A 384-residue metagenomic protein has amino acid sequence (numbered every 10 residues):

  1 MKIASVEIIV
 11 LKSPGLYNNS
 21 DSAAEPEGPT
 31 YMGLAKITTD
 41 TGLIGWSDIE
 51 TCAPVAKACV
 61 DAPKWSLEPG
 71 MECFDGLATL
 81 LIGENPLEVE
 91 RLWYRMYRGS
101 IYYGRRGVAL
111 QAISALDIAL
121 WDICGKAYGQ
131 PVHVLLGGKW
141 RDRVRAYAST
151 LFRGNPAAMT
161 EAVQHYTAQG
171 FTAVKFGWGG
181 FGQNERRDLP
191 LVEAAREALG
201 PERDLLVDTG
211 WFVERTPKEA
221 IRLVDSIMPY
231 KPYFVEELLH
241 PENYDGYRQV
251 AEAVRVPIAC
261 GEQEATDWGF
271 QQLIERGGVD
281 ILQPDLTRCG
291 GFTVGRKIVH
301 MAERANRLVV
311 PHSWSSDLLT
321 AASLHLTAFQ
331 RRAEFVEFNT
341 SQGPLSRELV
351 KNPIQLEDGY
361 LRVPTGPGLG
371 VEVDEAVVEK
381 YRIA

Functional and structural regions predicted by a protein language model:
M1-A4, I9-L11, G15, M32 (+3 more regions): Flexible C-terminal active-site loop/helix
M1-W46, E50, P54-K57, Q342-R347: Structured beta-strand/loop patches that form or line metal/cofactor-binding pockets in enzymes
I3, G42, L77, L116 (+7 more regions): Conserved, mostly hydrophobic/aromatic
T38-A127: Metal- or metallocofactor-binding catalytic centers and their adjacent structured scaffolds across diverse enzyme
S47, A146-S149, T172-F176, L205-T209 (+5 more regions): Hydrophobic faces of well-ordered beta-strands that scaffold small-molecule active sites in alpha/beta enzyme cores
V108, D117-R153: Glycine-rich, aromatic-flanked loop segments that form ligand/cofactor-binding clefts across common enzyme folds
G137, D142-V254: Metal-dependent enolase-superfamily TIM-barrel catalytic cores that perform enediolate-based chemistry
D225, K231, E242-Y360: Shared catalytic-loop signature of beta/alpha-barrel
